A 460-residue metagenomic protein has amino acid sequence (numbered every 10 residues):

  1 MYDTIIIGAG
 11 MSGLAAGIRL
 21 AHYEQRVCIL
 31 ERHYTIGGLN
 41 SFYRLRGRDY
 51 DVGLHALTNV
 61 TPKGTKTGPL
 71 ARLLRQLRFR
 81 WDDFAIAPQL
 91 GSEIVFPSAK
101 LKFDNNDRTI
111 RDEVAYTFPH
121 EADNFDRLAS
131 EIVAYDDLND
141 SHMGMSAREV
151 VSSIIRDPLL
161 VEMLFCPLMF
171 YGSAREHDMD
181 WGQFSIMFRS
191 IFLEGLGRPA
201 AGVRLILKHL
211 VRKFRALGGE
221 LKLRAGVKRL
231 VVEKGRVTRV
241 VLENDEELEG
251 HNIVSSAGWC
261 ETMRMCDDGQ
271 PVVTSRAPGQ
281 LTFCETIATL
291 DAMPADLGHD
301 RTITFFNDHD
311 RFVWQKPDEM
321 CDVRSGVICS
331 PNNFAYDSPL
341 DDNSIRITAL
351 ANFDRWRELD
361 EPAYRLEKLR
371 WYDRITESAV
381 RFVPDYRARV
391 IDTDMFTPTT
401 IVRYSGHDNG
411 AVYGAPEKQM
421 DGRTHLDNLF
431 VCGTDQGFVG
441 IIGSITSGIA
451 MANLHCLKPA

Functional and structural regions predicted by a protein language model:
Y2-H120: N-terminal glycine-rich phosphate/pyrophosphate-binding loop and immediately adjacent elements
L54, C432-P459: A conserved FAD-binding loop/helix module that cradles the flavin
G91-R111, N139-D140, F214-A216, E220-L221 (+1 more regions): Feature captures the FAD/FMN-dependent oxidoreductase FAD-binding
F96-M179: Rossmann-like flavin
D157, V161-A174, V323-I328, R381-F438: A glycine-rich dinucleotide-binding beta-alpha-beta segment and adjacent secondary-structure elements that constitute
I186-V241: Helical element adjacent to the flavin cofactor pocket in flavoenzyme catalytic cores
K228-P339: Mid-domain catalytic core of redox enzymes that form a hydrophobic substrate pocket/lid adjacent to a catalytic redox
A292-F396: C-terminal segments that line or cap access tunnels to active or ligand-binding sites in enzymes and enzyme-associated
